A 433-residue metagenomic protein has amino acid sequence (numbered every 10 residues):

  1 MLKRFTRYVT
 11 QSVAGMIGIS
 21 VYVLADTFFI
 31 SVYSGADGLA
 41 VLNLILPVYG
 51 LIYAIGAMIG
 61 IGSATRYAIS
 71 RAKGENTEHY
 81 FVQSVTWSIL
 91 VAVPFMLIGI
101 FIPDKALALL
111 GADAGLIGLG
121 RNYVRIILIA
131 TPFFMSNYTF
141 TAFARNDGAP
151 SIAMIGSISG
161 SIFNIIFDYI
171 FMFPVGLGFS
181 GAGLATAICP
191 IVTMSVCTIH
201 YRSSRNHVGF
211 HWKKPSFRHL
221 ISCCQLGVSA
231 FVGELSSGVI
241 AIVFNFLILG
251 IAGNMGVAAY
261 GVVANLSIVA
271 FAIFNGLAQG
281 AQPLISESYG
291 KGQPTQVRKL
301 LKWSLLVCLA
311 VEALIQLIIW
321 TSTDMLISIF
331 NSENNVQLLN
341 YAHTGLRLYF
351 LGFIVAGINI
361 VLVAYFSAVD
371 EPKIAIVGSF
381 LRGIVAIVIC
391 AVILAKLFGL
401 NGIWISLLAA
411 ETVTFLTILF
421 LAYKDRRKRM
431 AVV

Functional and structural regions predicted by a protein language model:
M1-S34, P47-G62, R66, I89-M96 (+4 more regions): N-terminal transmembrane alpha-helices
M1-V13, Y67-A130, L177-V228, I285-G352 (+1 more regions): Short alpha-helical transmembrane segments in multi-pass integral membrane proteins
R7-D26, I126, N137, G160 (+5 more regions): Transmembrane helical elements of multi-pass membrane transporters/channels
V21-A40, L107-A114, I170-L177, G238-N265 (+4 more regions): Helix-terminus/linker motif at the lipid-water interface of multi-pass membrane proteins
I30-G50, A114-L119, F179-S180, H219-L226 (+5 more regions): Interfacial/gating helices of multi-pass transporter permease domains
L39-L97, F134-I152, A259-L317, T321-T323 (+1 more regions): Small-residue-rich hydrophobic transmembrane alpha-helices
L51-A54, N164-D168, M194-T198, I268-A272 (+3 more regions): Hydrophobic transmembrane alpha-helices of multi-pass small-molecule transporters
G60, I126-R145, A153-S161, A182-C197 (+5 more regions): Short runs within selected transmembrane alpha-helices of multi-pass transporters and secretion channels
